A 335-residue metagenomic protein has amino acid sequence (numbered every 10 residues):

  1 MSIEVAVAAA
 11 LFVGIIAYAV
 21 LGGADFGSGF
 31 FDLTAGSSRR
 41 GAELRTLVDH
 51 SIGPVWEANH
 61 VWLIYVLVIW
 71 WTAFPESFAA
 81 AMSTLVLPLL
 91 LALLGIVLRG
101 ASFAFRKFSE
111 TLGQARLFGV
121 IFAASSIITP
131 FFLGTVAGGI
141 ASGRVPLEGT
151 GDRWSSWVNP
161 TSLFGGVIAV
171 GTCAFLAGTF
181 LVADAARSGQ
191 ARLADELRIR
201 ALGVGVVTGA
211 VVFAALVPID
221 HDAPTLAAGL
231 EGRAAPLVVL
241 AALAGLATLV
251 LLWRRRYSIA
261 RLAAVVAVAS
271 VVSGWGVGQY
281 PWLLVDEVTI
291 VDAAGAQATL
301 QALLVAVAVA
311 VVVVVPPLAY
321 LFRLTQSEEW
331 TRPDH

Functional and structural regions predicted by a protein language model:
M1-A58, I64-L67: N-terminal signal-anchor module of multipass membrane proteins
M1-L11, W71-V86, A141-S162: Helix-coil boundary and interhelical linker segments in multi-pass alpha-helical membrane proteins
V7-A19, M82-G95, A123-I127, W157-A174 (+1 more regions): Alpha-helical transmembrane segments
E43-I64, L89, A115-T129, A191-V204 (+3 more regions): Juxtamembrane helix-loop boundaries in multi-pass membrane proteins
V55-S126, T225-G232: Membrane-interface helix-loop-helix modules in multi-pass inner-membrane proteins
F105-A260, S273-G274: Long, contiguous internal "core" modules enriched in hydrophobic/ aromatic residues
L251-S258, P317-R332: Membrane-interface capping segments at transmembrane-helix boundaries
L284-L303: Short, membrane-exposed interhelical loops at transmembrane-helix boundaries
